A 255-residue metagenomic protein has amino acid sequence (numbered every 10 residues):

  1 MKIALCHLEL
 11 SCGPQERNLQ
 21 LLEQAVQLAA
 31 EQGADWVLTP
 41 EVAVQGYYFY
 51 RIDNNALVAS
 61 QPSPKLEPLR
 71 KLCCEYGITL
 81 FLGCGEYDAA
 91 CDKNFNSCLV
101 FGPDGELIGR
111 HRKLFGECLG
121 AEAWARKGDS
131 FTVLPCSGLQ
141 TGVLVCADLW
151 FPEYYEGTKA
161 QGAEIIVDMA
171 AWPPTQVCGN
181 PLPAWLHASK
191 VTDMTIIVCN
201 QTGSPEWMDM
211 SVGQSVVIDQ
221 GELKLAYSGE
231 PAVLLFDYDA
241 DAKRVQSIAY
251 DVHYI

Functional and structural regions predicted by a protein language model:
M1-L5: Extreme N-terminal starter segment of soluble prokaryotic enzymes
H7-G13: Short polar catalytic/cofactor-binding loops
Q15, Q24-P103, P173-T195: Cys-nucleophile CN-hydrolase/nitrilase-fold catalytic domain and related Cys-dependent amidase chemistry that acts on
R17-V26, L149-E156: Short, acidic/polar
E41-V42, C84-G85, H111, C146 (+2 more regions): Short, well-ordered beta-to-alpha junction loops that form the rim of enzyme active sites and present histidine/acidic
P64-F81, W150-V233: CN hydrolase (nitrilase-like) catalytic-core segments centered on the catalytic cysteine and neighboring Lys/Glu
L82-C84, S97-V100, T132, Q214-V217 (+1 more regions): Short beta-strand scaffold segments in enzyme catalytic cores
A90-E164, P174-H187, A240-I255: Active-site catalytic loop in hydrolytic enzyme cores
